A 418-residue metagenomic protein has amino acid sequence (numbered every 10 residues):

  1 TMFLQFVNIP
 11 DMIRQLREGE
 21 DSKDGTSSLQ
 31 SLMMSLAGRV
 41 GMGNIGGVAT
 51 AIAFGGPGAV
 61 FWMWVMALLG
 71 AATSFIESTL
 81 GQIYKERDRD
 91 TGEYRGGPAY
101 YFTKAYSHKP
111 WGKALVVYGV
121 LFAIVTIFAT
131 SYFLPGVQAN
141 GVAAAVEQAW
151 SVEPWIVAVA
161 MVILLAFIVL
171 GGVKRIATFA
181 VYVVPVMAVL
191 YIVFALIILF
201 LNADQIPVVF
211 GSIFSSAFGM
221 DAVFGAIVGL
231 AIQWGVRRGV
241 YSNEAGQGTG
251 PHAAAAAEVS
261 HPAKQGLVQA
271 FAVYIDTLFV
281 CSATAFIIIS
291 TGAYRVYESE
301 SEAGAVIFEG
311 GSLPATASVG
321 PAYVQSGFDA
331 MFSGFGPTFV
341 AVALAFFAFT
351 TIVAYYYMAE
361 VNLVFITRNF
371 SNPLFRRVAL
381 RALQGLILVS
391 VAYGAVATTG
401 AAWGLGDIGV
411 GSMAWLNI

Functional and structural regions predicted by a protein language model:
T1, D221, A379-I418: A generic transmembrane alpha-helix motif of multi-pass inner-membrane proteins
T1-I13, Y118, F122, A139-V146 (+6 more regions): Membrane-interface loop-to-helix entry segments
T1-M42, I52-A59, G70, I418: N-terminal alpha-helical transmembrane segments of multi-pass membrane transport and channel/translocase proteins
S22-F54, L80-I83, D90-A105, L121-I124 (+1 more regions): Alpha-helical membrane segments and immediately flanking helix-loop junctions that form or couple to the substrate/ion
G25-S35, W111-A129, V159-A160, D221-S242 (+3 more regions): Select transmembrane alpha-helical segments in multipass membrane proteins
A37, M66-Y94, A99, T103-I168 (+2 more regions): Helix-loop-helix module between adjacent transmembrane segments
L69-E77, A158-V173, V184-D204, R237-V240 (+2 more regions): Selective recognition of specific alpha-helical transmembrane segments in multi-pass small-molecule
E77-R89, F194-S212, M220, A226 (+2 more regions): Extracellular/periplasmic helix-exit of transmembrane alpha-helices
